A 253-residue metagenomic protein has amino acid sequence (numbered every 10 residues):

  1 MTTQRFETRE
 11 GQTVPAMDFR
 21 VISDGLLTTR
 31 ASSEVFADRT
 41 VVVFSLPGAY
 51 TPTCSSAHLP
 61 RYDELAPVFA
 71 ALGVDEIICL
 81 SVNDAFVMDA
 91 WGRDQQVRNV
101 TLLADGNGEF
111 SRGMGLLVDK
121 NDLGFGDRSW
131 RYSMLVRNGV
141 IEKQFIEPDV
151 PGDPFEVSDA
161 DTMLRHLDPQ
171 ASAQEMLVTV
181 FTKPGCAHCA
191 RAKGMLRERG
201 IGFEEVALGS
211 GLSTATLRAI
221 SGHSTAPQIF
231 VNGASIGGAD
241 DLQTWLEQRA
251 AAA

Functional and structural regions predicted by a protein language model:
M1-V178, K183-A226, S235, D241-Q243 (+1 more regions): Chalcogenol-based redox active-site neighborhoods
